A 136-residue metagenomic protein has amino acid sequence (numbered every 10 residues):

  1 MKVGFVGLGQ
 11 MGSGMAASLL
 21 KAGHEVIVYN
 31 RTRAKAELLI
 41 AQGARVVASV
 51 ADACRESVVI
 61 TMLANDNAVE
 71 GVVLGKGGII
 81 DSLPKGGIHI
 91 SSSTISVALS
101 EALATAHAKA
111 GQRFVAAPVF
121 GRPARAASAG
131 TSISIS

Functional and structural regions predicted by a protein language model:
M1-M62, G87, P123-A126: NAD(P)+-binding Rossmann beta1-loop-alpha1 motif at the extreme N-terminus of oxidoreductases
K2-F5, H89, F114-A116, S134: Short glycine-aspartate micro-motif
A17, K21, L74, T105: Short, well-ordered alpha-helices that flank and scaffold nucleotide-derived cofactor binding pockets
I40, L83, A108-A110: Short, structurally constrained coil/turn elements that cap an alpha-helix or connect an alpha-helix to the following
A44-S91, I95-A98, S134: Rossmann-like NAD(P)-binding element
T94-S136: Rossmann-fold dinucleotide-binding core
